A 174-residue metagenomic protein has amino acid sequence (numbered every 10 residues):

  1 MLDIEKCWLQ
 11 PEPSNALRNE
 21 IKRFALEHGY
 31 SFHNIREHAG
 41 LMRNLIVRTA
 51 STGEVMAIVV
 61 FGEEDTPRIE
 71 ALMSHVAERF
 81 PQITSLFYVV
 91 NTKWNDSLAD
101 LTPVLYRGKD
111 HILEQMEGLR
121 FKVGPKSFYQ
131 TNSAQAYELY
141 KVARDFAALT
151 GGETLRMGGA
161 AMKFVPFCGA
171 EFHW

Functional and structural regions predicted by a protein language model:
M1-W174: Accessory RNA-recognition modules of RNA-modification enzymes
